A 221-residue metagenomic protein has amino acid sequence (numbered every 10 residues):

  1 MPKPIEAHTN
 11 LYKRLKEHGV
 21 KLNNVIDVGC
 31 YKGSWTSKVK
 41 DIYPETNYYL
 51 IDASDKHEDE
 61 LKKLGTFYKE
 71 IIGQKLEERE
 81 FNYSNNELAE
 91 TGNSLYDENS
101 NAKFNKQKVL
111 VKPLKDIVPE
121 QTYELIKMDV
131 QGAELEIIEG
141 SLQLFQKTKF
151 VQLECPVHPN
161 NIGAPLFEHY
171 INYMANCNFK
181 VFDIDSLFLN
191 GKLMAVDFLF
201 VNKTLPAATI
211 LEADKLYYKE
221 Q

Functional and structural regions predicted by a protein language model:
M1-Q221: Phosphate/nucleotide-binding beta-alpha loop and adjacent structural elements of enzyme active sites
